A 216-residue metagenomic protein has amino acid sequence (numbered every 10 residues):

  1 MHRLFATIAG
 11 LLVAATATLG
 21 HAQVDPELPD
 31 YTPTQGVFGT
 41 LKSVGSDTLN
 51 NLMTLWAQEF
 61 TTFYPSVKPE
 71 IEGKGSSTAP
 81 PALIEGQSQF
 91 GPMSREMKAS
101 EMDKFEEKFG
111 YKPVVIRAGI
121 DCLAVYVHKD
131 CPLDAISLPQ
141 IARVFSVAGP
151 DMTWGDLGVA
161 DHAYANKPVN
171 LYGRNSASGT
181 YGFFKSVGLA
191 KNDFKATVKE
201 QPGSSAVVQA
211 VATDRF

Functional and structural regions predicted by a protein language model:
M1-I8: Bacterial N-terminal signal peptides that target proteins for export
L11-L12, L49: Generic leucine side-chain signal with a strong bias for well-ordered alpha-helical environments
A14-A17: N-terminal signal peptide c-region/cleavage motif recognized by signal peptidases
A22-F216: Flexible loop/hinge segments at secondary-structure junctions
